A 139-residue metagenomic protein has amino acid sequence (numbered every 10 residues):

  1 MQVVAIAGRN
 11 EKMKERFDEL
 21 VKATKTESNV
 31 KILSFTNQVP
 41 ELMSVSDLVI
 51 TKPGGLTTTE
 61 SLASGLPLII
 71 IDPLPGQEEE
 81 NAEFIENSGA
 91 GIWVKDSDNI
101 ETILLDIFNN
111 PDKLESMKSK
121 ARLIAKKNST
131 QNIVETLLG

Functional and structural regions predicted by a protein language model:
M1-V45, E79: Donor-nucleotide binding loops and adjacent catalytic segments primarily of GT-B fold Leloir glycosyltransferases
P40, T58-S64, E83: Short alpha-helical segment that forms part of, or immediately flanks, the ligand-binding pocket in carbohydrate-active
S44-P53: Acidic donor-binding loop of glycosyltransferase active sites
S46-D47, G65-P67: A short alpha->beta transition loop at the rim of the catalytic pocket in nucleotide-sugar-dependent
G65, E80-A90: Acidic, glycine-centered active-site loop in nucleotide-sugar glycosyltransferases
S88, D96-D112: C-terminal "capping" alpha-helix adjacent to the active site of nucleotide-linked donor transferases in cell-envelope
K113-K127: A short, well-ordered alpha-helix in the C-terminal region of glycosyltransferases
K127-G139: C-terminal alpha-helical cap of glycosyltransferases
